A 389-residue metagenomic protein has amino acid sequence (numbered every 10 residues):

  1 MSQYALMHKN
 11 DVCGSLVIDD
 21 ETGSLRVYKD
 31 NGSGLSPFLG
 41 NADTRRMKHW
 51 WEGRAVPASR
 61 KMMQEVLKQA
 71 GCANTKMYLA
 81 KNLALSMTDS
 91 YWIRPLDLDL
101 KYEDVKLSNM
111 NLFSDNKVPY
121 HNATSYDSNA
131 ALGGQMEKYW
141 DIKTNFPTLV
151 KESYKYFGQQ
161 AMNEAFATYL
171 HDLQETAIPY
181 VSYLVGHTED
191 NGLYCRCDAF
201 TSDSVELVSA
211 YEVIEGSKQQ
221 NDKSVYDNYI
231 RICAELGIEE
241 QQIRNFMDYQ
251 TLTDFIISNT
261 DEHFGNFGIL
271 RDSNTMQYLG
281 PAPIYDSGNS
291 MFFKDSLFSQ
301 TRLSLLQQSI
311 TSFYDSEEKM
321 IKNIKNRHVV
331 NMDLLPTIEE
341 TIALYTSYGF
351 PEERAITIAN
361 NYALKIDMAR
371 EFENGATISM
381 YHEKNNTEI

Functional and structural regions predicted by a protein language model:
M1-L252, I256, L270-I389: Phosphate/dinucleotide-binding and metal-coordinating scaffold of catalytic cores in nucleotide-dependent enzymes
I257-S258, H263: Extracellular C-type lectin-like domains
H263, G268-L270: Conserved protein-kinase catalytic-loop segment immediately C-terminal to the catalytic Asp of the HRD motif
